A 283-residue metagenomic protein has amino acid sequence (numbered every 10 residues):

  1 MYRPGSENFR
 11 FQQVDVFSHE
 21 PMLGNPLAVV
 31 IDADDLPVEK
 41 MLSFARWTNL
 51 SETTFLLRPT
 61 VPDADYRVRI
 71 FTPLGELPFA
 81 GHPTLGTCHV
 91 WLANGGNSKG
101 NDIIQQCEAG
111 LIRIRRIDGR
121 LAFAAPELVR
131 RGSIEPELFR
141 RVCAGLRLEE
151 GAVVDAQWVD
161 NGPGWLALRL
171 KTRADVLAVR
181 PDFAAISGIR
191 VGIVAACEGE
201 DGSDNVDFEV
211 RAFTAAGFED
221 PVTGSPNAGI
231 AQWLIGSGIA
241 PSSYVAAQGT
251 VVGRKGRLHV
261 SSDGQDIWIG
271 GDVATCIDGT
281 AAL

Functional and structural regions predicted by a protein language model:
M1-F79, L85-L283: Active-site proximal loop and beta-alpha junction motif in alpha/beta enzyme cores
